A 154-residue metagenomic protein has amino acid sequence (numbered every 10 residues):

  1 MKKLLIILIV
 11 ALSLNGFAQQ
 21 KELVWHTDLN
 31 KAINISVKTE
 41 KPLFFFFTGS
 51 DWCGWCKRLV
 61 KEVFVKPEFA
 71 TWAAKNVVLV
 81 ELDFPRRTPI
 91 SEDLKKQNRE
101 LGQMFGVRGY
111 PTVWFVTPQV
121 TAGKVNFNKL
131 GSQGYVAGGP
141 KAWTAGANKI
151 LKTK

Functional and structural regions predicted by a protein language model:
L4-S13: Sec-dependent N-terminal signal peptides
L14-Q20: Sec/Tat signal peptide C-region and signal peptidase I cleavage site
L23-H26, T48, F69-K96: Thiol-based oxidoreductase modules, predominantly thioredoxin-like and allied folds used for disulfide exchange
W25-L43, A73: A short beta-strand-turn-helix
T39-C53: Short active-site neighborhood of thiol/selenol oxidoreductases, capturing the structured segment around
S50-C53, V63, F84-P89, R108 (+1 more regions): Solvent-exposed loop/turn segments at secondary-structure junctions within structured extracellular/periplasmic domains
W55-A74: Typically the conserved alpha-helix immediately C-terminal to a functionally engaged Cys/Sec in thioredoxin-like
E62-F64, E100-K154: Non-catalytic, surface beta->alpha helical segment in thiol-disulfide oxidoreductase systems
